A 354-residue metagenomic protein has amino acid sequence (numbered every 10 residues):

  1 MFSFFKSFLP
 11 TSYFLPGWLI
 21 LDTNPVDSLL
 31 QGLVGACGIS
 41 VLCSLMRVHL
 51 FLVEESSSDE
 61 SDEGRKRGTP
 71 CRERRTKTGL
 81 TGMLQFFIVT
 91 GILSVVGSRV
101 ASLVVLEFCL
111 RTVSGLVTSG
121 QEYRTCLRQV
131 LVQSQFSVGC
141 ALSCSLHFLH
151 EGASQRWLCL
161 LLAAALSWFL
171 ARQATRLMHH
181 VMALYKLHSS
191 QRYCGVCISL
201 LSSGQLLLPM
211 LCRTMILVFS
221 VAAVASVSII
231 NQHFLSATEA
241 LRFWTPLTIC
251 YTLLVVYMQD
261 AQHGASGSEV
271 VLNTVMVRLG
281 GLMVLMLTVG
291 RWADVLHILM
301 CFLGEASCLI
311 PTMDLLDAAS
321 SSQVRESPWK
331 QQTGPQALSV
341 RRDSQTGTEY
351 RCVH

Functional and structural regions predicted by a protein language model:
M1-A36, S40, M300-H354: Cytosolic, intrinsically disordered low-complexity tails and loops of eukaryotic multi-pass membrane proteins
M1-S167, H354: N-terminal signal-anchor/initial transmembrane insertion module of eukaryotic multi-pass membrane proteins
L42-E54, F169-H179, M258-Q262, A306-S327: Transmembrane-helix exit/juxtamembrane "anchor" motif
H49-V53, R67-T78, G120-Q133, M182-Q191 (+3 more regions): Short, amphipathic, aromatic/basic-enriched membrane-interface segments that mark the entry/exit of transmembrane
T125-Y251, Y257-M258: Generic multipass alpha-helical transmembrane bundles of integral membrane proteins
C144-L149, Q259, G281-V295: Hydrophobic alpha-helical transmembrane segments in multi-pass integral membrane proteins
Q155-W157, F243, G290-F302: Loop-to-transmembrane alpha-helix initiation sites
T245-Q259, G267-M286: Hydrophobic alpha-helical membrane segments
